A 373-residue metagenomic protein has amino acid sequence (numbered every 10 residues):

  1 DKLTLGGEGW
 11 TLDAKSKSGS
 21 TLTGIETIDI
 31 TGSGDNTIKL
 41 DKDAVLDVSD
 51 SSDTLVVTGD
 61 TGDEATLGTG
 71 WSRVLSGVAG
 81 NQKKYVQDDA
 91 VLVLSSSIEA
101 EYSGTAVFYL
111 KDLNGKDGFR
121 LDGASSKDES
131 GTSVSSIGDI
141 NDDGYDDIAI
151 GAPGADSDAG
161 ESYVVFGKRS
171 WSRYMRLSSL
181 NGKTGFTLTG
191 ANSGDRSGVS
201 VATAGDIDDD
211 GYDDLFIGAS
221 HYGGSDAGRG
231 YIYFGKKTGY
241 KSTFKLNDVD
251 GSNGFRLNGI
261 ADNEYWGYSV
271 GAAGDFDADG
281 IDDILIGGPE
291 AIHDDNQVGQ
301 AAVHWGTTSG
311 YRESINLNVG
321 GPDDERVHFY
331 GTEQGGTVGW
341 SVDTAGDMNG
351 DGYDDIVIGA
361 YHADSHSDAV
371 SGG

Functional and structural regions predicted by a protein language model:
D1-L3, I38, V57, A65-T66 (+5 more regions): Hydrophobic "rung" positions of tandem beta-strand repeat architectures that form parallel beta-solenoids
D1-T11, T21-D41, S51-G70, Y163-G167 (+3 more regions): Extracellular beta-strand repeat scaffolds in secreted/surface proteins
G6, D13-K15, T31, K39-D41 (+10 more regions): A structural detector for beta-sheet-dominated domains
K17-L22, D112: N-terminal secretory leader/proregion of peptide precursors and effectors
I30-G32, T58-G62, V86-A90, A152-A155 (+3 more regions): Short, flexible beta-strand-to-coil junctions
V45-L46: A structural signal for leucine-rich repeat
D63-L110: Low-complexity acidic/polar repeat-biased segments
S103-G373: Conserved beta-strand/short-helix segments that make up beta-rich extracellular adhesion/recognition modules
